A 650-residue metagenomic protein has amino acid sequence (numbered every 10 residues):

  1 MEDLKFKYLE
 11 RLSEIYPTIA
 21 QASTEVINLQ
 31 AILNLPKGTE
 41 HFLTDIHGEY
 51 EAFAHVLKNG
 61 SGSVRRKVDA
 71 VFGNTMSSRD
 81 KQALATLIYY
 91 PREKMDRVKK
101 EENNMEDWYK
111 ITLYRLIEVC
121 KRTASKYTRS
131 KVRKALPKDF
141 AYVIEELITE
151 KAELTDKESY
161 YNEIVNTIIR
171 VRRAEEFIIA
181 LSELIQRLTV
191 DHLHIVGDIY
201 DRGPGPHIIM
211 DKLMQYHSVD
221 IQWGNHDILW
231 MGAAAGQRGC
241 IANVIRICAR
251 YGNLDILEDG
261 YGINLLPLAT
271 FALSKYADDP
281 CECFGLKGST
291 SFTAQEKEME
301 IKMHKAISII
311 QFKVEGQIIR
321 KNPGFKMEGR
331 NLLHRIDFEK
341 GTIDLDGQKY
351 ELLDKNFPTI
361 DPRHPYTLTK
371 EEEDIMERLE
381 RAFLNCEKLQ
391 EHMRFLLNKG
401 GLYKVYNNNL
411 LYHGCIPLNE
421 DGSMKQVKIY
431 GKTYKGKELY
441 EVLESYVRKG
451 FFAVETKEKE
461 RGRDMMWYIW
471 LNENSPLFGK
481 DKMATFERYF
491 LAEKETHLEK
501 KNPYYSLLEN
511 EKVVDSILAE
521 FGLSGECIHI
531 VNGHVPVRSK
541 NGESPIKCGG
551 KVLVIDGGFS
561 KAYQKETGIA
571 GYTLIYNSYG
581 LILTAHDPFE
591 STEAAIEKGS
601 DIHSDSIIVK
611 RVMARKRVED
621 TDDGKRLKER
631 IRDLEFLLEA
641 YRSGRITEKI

Functional and structural regions predicted by a protein language model:
M1-I650: Feature recognizes metal-dependent phosphohydrolase scaffolds
